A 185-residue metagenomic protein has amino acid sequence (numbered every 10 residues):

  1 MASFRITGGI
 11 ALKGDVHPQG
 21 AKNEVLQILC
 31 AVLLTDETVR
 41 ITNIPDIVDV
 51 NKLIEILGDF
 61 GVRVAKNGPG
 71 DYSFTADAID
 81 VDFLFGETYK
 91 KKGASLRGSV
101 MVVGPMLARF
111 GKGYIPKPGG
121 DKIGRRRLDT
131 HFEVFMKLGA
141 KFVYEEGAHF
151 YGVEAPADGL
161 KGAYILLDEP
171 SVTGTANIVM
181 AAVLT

Functional and structural regions predicted by a protein language model:
M1-T185: Structural preference for solvent-exposed beta-strand-turn elements and adjacent flexible terminal/loop segments within
